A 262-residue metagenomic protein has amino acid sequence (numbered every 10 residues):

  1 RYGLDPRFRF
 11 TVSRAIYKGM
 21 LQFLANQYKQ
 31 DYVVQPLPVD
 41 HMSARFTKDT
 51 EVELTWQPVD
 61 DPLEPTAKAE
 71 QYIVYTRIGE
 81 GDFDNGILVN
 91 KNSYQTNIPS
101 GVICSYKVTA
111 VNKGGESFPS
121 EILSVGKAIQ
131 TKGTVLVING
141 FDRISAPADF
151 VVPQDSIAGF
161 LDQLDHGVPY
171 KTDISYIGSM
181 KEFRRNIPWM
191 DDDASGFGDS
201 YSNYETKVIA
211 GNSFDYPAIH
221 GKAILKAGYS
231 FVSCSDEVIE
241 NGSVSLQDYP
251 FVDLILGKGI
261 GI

Functional and structural regions predicted by a protein language model:
R1-Q27: Active-site-adjacent mobile loop/cap segments within catalytic or ligand-binding domains
Y17-A25, L225, Y229, G257: Sec-exported extracytoplasmic/periplasmic mature domains
Q22-T66, S100, G114-G133: Pro/Thr/Ser/Gly-rich low-complexity, intrinsically disordered linker/stalk tracts
L54, E70-V74: Short beta-strand elements bearing conserved aromatic residues within extracellular beta-rich modules
V59-D61, V74-F83: Change "in extracellular beta-sheet-rich domains … of secreted and cell-surface proteins" to "in beta-sheet-rich domains
D84-K91: Short beta-strand segments within Ig-like beta-sandwich modules, predominantly Fibronectin type-III
Q95-S117: Beta-strand-rich modules
I122-P250: Aromatic-Pro/Gly-enriched surface loop or interdomain linker that acts as a lid/target-recognition segment
